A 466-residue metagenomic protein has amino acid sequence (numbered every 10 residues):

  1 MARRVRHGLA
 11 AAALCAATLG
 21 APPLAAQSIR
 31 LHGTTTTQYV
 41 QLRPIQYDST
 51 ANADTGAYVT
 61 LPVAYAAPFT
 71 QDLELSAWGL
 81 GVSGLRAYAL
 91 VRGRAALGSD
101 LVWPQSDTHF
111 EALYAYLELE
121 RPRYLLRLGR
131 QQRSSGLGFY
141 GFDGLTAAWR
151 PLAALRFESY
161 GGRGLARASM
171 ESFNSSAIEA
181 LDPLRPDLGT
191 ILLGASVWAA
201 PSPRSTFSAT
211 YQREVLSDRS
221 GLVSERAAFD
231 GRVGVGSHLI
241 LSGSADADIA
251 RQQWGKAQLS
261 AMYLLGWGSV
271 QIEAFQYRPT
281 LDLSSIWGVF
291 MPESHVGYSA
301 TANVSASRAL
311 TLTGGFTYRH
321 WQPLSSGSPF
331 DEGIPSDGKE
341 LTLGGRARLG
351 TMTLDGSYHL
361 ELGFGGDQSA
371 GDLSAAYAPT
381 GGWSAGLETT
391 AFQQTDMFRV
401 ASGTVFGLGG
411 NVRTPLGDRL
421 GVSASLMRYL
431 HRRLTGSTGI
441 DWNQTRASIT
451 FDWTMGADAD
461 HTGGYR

Functional and structural regions predicted by a protein language model:
A2-A12: Bacterial N-terminal signal peptides that target proteins for export
A10-G20: Bacterial N-terminal signal peptides
A26-R466: Gram-negative and organellar
